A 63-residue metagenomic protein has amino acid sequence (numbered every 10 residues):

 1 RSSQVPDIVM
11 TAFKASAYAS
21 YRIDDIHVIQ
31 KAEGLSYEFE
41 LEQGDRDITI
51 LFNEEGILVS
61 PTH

Functional and structural regions predicted by a protein language model:
R1-D24: Short, non-transmembrane alpha-helical segments in secretory-pathway proteins
A12, Y37-E40, E54-G56: Aromatic-residue detector
Y18-Y21, Y37, F52: Aromatic side chains
I26-I50: Exposed beta-strand-loop-beta-strand "reactive/processing" segments of non-cytosolic proteins
R46-H63: A short, surface-exposed beta-strand/turn
